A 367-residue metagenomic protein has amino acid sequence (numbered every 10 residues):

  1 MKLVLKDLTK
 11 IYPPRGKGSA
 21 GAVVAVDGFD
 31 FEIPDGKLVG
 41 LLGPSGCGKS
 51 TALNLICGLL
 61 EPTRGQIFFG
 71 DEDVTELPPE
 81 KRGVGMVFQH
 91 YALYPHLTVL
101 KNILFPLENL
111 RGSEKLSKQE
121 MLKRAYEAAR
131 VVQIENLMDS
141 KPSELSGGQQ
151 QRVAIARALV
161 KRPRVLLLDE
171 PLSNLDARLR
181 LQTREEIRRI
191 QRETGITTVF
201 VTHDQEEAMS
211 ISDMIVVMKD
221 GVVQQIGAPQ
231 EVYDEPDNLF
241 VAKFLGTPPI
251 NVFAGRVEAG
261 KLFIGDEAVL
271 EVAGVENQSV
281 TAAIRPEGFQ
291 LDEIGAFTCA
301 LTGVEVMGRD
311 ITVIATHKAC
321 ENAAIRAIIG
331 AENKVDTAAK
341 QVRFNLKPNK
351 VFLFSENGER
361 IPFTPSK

Functional and structural regions predicted by a protein language model:
L42-P44: The feature captures the beta-strand-to-loop junction immediately N-terminal to the Walker
S50-L53, V153: ABC ATPase nucleotide-binding domain helices that frame the ATP-binding cleft
C57: Helix-to-loop junction immediately C-terminal to a conserved catalytic motif
T63-Q66, D220, V351: Conserved coupling/switch loops of ABC nucleotide-binding domains, chiefly the family-specific signature
G65-D73: Conserved ABC transporter NBD signature motif
G83, Q89, L93-F240: ABC ATPase nucleotide-binding domains
K261-K367: Non-catalytic connector elements of ABC transporters
